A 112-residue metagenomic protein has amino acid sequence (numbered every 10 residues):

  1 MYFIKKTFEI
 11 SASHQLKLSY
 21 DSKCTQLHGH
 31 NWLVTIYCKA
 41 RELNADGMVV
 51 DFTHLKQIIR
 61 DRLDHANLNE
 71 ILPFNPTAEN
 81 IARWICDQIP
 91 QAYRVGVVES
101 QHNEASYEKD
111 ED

Functional and structural regions predicted by a protein language model:
M1-D112: Charge-rich, low-complexity N-terminal segments
